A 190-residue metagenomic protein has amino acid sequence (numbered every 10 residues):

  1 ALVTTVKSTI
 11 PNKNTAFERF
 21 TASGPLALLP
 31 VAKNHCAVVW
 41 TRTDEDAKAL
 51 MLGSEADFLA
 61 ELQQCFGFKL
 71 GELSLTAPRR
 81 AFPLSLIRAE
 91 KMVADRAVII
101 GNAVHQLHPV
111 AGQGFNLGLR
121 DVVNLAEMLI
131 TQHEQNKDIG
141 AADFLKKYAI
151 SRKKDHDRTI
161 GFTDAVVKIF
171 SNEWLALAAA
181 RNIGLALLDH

Functional and structural regions predicted by a protein language model:
V3-N12, A22, V31: Glycine-rich loop(s) and the adjacent beta-strand/alpha-helix scaffold that form part
T9-P11, T43-A47, V104-Q106: A short, flexible beta-alpha/helix-coil linker loop
A16-F20, R88-A89: Short Gly/Pro-enriched turn/cap motifs at secondary-structure boundaries
T21-P83: Conserved FAD/dinucleotide-binding core of flavoprotein oxidoreductases
E90-V110: Short FAD-binding loop at a beta-strand-to-alpha-helix junction that anchors the flavin cofactor in diverse
H108-D121: A conserved FAD-binding loop/helix module that cradles the flavin
E127-H190: C-terminal helical "tail/cap" subdomain of flavin- and related membrane-associated enzymes
